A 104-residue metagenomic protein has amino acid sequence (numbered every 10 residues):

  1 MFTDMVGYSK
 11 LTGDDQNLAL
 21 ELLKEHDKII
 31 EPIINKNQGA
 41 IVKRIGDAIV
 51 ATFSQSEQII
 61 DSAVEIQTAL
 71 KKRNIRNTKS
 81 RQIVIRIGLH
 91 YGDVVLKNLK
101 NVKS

Functional and structural regions predicted by a protein language model:
M1-E65, A69-K72: Catalytic NTP-binding/metal-coordinating core of nucleotidyl cyclase/transferase enzymes
A19, T78-S80, V102: Alpha-helix N-cap/helix-initiation motif
L70-R81: Active-site phosphate-binding and catalytic loops of NTP-dependent enzymes
R81-K97: A short glycine-enriched loop-to-beta-strand structural element that forms part of the catalytic core of nucleotide
L96-S104: Catalytic-core segments of nucleotide cyclases and related cyclic-nucleotide turnover enzymes
